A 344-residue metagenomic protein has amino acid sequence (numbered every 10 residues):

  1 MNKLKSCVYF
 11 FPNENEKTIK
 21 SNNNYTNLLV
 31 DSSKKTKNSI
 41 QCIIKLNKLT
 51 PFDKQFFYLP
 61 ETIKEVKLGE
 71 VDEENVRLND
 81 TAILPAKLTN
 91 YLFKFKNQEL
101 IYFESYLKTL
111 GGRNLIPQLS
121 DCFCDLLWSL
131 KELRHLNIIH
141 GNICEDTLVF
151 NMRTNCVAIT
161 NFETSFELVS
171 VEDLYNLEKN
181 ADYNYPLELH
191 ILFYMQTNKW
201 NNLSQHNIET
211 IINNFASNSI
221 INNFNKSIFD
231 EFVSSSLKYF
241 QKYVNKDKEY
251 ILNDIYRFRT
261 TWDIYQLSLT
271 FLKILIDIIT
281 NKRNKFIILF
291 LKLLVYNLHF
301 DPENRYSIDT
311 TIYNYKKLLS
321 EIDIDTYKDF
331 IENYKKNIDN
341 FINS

Functional and structural regions predicted by a protein language model:
L4-D80: ATP-binding glycine-rich loop module of kinase domains
K54-L119, V171: Conserved structural core of kinase catalytic domains
L130-M152, I159: Catalytic-loop of the protein kinase fold
C156-I279: C-lobe/activation-segment region of protein kinase-like
K285-H299: Conserved C-terminal C-lobe helix
F300-T326: Terminal C-lobe "cap" of eukaryotic-type protein kinase domains
I324-S344: Regulatory extensions appended to serine/threonine kinase catalytic cores
